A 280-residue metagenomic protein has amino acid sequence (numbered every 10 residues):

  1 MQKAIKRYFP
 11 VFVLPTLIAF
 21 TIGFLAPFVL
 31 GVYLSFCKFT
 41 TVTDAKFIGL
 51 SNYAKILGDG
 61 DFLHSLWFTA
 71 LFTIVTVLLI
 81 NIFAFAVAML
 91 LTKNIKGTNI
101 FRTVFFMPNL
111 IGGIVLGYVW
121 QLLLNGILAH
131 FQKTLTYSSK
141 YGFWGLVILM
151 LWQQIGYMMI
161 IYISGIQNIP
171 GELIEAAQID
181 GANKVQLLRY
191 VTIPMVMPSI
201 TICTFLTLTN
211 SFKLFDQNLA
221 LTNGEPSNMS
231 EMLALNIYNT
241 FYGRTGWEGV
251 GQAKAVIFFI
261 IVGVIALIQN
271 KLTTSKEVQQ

Functional and structural regions predicted by a protein language model:
Q2-Q280: A structural signal for multi-pass alpha-helical bundles of membrane permease subunits that mediate small-molecule
